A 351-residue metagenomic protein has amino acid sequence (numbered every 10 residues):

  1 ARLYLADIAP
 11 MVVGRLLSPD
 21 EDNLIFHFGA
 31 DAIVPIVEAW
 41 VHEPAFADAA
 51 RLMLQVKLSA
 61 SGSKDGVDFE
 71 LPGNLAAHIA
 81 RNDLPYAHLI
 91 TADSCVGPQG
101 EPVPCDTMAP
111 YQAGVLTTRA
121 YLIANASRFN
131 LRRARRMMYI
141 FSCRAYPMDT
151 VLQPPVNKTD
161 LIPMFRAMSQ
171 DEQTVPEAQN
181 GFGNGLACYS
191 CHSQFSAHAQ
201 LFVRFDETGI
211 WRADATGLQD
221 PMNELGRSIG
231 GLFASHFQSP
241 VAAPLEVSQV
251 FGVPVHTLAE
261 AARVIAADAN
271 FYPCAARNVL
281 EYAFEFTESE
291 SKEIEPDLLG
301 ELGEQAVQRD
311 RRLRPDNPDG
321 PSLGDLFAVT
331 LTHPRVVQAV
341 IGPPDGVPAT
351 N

Functional and structural regions predicted by a protein language model:
A1-K57, R227-N270, R277-N278, Y282 (+4 more regions): Aromatic- and Gly/Pro-enriched helix-to-coil junctions and flexible linker segments
A1-M11, L16, E21, E70-R81 (+3 more regions): Long, acidic, intrinsically disordered low-complexity segments
F26, P72, P155-V156, D206 (+1 more regions): Residue-level signal for alpha-helical context at structural boundaries
I36-H198, A266, N270, L280 (+4 more regions): Extended surface/linker regions that mediate inter-domain or inter-protein docking in multi-component redox
P154-P273, T350: Primarily the internal scaffold of c-type cytochrome electron-transfer domains, especially repeated/multiheme c-type
I341-N351: C-terminal, helix-dominated tail/subdomain
